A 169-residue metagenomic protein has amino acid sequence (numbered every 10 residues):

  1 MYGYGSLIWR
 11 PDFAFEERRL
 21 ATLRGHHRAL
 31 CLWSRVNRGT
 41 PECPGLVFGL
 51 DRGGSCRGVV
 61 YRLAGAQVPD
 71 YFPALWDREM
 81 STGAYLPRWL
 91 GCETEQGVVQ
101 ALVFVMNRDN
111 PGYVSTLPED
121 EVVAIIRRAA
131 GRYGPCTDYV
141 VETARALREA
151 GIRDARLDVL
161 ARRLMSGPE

Functional and structural regions predicted by a protein language model:
M1-E169: A glycine-rich, hydrophobic/aromatic-adjacent loop/helix-cap motif
